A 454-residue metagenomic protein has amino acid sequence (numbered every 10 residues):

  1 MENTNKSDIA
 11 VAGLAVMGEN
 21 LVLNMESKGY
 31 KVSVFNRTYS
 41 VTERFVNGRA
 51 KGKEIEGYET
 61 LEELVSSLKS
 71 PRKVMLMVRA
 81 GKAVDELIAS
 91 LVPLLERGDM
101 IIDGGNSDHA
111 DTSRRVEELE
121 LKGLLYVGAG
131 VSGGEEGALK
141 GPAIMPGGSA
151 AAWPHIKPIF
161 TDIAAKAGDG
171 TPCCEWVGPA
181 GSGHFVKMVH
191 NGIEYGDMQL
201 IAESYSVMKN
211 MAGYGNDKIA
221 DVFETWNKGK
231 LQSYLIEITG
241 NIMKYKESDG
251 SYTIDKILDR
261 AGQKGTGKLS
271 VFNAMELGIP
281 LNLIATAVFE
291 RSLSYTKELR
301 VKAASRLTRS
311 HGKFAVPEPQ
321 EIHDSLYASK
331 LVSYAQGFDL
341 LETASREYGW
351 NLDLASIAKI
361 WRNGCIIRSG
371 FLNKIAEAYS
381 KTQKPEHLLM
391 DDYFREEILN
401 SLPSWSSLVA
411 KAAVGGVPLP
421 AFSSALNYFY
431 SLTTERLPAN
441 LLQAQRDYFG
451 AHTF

Functional and structural regions predicted by a protein language model:
E2-R72, L94-G98, E135-A138: NAD(P)+-binding Rossmann beta1-loop-alpha1 motif at the extreme N-terminus of oxidoreductases
E56-E63, A80-I88: Glycine-rich, highly charged phosphate/nucleotide-binding loops
V84-L87, I102, D108-D221, G229-Y252 (+3 more regions): Rossmann-fold dinucleotide-binding core
H184, K209-N210, Y214, D221 (+3 more regions): Interdomain hinge/lid region at the active-site interface of Rossmann-like NAD(P)-dependent oxidoreductases
T225, S345-Y379: Small-residue-rich helix-loop
L399, S404-F454: C-terminal amphipathic alpha-helical interaction region
